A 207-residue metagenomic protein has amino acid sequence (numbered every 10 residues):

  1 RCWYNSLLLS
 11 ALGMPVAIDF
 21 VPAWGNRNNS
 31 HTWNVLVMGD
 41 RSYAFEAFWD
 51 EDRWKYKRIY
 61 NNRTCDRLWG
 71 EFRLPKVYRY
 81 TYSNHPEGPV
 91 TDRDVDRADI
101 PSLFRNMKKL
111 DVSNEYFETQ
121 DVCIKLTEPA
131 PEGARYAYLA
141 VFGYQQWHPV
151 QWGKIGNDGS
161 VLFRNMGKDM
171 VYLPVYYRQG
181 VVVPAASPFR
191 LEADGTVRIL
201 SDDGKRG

Functional and structural regions predicted by a protein language model:
R1-N84: Hydrophobic/aromatic-rich core segments of domains that either
P15, F20, T119, G133-A134: Cysteine-dependent hydrolase recognition
G39, G159-V181: Short Pro-Gly-centered beta-turn/loop motif in secreted/extracellular proteins
V90-Q120: Beta-strand-rich domain onsets/edges
Q120-A130: A short, amphipathic beta-strand motif
P129-Q146: Short, ordered, surface-exposed loop/turn motifs in non-cytosolic proteins
Y144-S160: Short, acidic Ser/Thr/Gly-rich low-complexity loop/linker segments typical of extracellular and cell-surface proteins
R178-R206: Structured interaction patches on ligand/partner-binding surfaces of diverse proteins
